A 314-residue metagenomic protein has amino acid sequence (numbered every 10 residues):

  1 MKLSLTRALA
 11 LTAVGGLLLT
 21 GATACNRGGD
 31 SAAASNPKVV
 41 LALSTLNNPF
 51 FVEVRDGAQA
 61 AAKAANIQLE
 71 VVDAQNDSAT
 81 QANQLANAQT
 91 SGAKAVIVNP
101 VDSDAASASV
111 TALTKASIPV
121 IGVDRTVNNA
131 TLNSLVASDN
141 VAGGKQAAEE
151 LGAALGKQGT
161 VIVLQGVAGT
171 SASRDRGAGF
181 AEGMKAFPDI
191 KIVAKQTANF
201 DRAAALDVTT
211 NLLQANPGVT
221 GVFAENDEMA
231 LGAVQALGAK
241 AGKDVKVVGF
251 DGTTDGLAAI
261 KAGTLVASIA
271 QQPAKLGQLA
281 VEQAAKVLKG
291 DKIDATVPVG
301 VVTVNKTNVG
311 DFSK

Functional and structural regions predicted by a protein language model:
K2-A13, A24-K314: A residue-level marker of the well-folded mature domains of exported/periplasmic proteins
L18-A24: C-terminal segment of classical bacterial N-terminal signal peptides
